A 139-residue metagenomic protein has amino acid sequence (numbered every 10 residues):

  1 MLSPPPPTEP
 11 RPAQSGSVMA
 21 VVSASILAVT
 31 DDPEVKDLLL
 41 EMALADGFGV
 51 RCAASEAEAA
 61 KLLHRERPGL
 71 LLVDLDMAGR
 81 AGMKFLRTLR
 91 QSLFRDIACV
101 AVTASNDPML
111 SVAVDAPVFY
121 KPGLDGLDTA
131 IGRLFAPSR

Functional and structural regions predicted by a protein language model:
M1-P33, L40, P108, P117 (+1 more regions): Non-catalytic signal-transmission and effector/linker regions of two-component phosphorelay proteins
T30, V73, A101-S105: Short beta-strand/turn micro-motifs composed of small residues that flank or help shape donor/cofactor-binding pockets
D32-R51: Two-component/phosphorelay signaling modules centered on CheY-like receiver
C52-L70: Acidic, metal-coordinating helix/loop segments flanking the phosphotransfer/catalytic sites of two-component signaling
H64-E66, L89-D96: Conserved phosphotransfer cores of two-component systems
G69, A116-P117: Conserved acidic residues
V73-R90: Conserved phosphotransfer microenvironments
R95-P108, F119: A short, hydrophobic beta-strand element within the central beta-sheet of small alpha/beta folds
